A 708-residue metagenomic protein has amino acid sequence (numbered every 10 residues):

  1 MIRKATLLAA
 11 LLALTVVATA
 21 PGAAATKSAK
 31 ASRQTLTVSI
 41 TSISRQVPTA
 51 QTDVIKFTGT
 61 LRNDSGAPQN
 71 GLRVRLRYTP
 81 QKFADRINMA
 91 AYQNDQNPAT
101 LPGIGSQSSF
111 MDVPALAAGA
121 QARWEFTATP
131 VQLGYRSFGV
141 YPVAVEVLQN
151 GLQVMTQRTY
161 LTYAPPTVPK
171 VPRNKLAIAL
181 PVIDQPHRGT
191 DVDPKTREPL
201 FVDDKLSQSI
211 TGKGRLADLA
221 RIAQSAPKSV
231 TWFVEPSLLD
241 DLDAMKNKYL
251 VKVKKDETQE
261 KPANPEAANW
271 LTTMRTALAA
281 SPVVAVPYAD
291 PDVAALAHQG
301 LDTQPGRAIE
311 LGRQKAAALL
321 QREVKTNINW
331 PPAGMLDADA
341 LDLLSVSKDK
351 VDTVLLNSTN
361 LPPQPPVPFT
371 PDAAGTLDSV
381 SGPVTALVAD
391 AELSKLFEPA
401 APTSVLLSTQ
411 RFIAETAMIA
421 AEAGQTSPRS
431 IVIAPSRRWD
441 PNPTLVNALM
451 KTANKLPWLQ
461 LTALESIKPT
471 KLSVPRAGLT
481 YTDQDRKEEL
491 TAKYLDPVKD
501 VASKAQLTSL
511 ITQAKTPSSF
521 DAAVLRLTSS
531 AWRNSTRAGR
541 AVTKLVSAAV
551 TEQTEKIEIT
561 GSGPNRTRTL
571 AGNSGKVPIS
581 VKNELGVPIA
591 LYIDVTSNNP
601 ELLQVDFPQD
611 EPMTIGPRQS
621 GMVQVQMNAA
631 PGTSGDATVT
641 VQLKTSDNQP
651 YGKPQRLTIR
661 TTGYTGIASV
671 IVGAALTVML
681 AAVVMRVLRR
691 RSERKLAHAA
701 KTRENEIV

Functional and structural regions predicted by a protein language model:
M1-T26, G673-L688: Secretory targeting and sorting signals
Y78-L101, S597-Q609, S646-P650: Short aromatic-acidic-glycine turn motif
Q96-Y135, V605-G632, T638: Intrinsically disordered, low-complexity Pro/Gly/Ser/Thr-rich segments with frequent PxxP/GP/PP motifs and embedded
Q132-P169, V542, P631-S692: Terminal connector regions
Y163-R275: Active-site beta->alpha N-cap acidic-glycine motif
S207, R221-A226, V230, L311-V324 (+3 more regions): Catalytic grooves of carbohydrate-active enzymes
K515-T665: Membrane-proximal extracellular "stem/stalk" segments of glycoproteins immediately N-terminal to a transmembrane helix
S692-V708: Cytoplasmic C-terminal tails of single-pass
